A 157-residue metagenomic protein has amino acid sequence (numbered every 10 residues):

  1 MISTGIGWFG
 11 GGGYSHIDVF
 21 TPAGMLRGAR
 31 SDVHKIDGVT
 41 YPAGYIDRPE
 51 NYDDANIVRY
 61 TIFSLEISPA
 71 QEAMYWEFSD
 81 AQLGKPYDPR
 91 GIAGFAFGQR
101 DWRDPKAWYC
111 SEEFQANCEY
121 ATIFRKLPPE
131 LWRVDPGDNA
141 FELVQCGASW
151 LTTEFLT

Functional and structural regions predicted by a protein language model:
M1-E66, A93-W102: Glycine-rich catalytic cores of cysteine/serine-nucleophile enzymes that process amide/ester linkages in cell-envelope
H16-A23, G84-R90, P129-E130, E142: A structural signal for the main folded, soluble domain(s) of proteins
D18, G28-S31, Y75, S79 (+2 more regions): Small-side-chain structural scaffolding
P22, L83-G84, C118-I123: Hydrophobic/aromatic-lined pockets within catalytic cores
K35-Y52, S68-Q71, D88, L127-P128 (+3 more regions): General structural signal for secondary-structure boundaries
D54-F97, W108-S111, Q115-A116: Active-site-adjacent helix/loop patches that line small-molecule binding or acyl-intermediate pockets
I92-T157: Activation targets extended, charge/polar-rich intrinsically disordered C-terminal tails
